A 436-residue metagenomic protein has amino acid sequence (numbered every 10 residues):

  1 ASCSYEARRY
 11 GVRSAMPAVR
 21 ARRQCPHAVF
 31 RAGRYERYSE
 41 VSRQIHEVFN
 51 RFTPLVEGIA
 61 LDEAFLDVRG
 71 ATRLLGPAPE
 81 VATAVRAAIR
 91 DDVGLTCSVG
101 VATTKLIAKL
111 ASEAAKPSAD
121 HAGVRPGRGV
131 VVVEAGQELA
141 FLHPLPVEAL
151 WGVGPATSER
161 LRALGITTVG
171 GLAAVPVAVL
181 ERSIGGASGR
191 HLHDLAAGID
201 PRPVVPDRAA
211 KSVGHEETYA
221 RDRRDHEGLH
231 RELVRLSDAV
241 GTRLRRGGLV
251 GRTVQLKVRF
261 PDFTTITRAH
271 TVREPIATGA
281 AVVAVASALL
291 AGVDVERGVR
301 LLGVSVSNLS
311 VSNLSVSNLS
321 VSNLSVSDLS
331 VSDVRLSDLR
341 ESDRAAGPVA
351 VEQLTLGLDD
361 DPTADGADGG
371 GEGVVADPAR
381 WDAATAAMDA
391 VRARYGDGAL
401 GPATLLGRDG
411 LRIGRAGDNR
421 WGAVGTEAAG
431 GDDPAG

Functional and structural regions predicted by a protein language model:
A1-H191, R202-V204, T242, D343 (+1 more regions): Gly/Gly-Pro- and Ser/Thr-rich, intrinsically disordered tail segments characteristic of DNA damage-repair and tolerance
Q24-C25, R208-E217, R259-A269, S312 (+3 more regions): Short acidic (Asp/Glu) and glycine-rich catalytic loops that position anionic groups and cofactors
V101-I107, L195-A197, V250-P261, V299-S310 (+4 more regions): A glycine-rich phosphate-binding loop feature that marks nucleotide/adenosyl-phosphate handling sites
A149, T157-R300, A435-G436: DNA-contacting surface of Y-family translesion DNA polymerases
R243, L289-E296, S307, A390-G398: Hydrophobic alpha-helical segments
A284-V293, V334, R380-T385: Low-complexity, glycine/alanine/valine/leucine- and proline-rich hydrophobic stretches
V311-D343: Long, intrinsically disordered low-complexity tandem-repeat segments
